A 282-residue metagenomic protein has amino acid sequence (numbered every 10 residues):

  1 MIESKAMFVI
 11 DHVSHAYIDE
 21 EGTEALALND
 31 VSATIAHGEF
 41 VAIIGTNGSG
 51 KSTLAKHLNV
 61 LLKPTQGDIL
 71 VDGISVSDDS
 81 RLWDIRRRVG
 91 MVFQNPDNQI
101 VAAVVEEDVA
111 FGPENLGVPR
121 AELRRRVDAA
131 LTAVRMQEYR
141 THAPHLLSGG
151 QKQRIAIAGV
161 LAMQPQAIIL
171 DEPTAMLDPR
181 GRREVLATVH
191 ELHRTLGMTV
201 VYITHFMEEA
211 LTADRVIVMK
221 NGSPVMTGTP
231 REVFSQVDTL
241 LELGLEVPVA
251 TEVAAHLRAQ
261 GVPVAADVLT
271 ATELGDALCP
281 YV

Functional and structural regions predicted by a protein language model:
I44-T46: The feature captures the beta-strand-to-loop junction immediately N-terminal to the Walker
N59: Helix-to-loop junction immediately C-terminal to a conserved catalytic motif
G67-D78, I85: Conserved ABC transporter NBD signature motif
A121-Y139: Conserved ABC ATPase "signature" region
A143-L147, Q151: Conserved ABC ATPase signature
I168-D171: Catalytic Walker B motif of ABC-type/P-loop ATPase nucleotide-binding domains
